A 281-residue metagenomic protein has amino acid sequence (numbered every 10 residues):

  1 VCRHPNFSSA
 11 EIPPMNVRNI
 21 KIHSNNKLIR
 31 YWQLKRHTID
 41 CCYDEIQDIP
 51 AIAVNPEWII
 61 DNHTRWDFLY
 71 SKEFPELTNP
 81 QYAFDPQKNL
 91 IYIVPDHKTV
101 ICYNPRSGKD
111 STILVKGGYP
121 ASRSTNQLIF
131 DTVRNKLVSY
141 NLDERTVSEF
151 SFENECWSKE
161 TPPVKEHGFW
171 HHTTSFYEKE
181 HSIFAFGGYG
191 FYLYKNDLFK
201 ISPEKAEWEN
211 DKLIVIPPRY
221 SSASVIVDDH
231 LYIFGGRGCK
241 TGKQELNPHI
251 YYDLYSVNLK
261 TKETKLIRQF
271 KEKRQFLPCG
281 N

Functional and structural regions predicted by a protein language model:
V1-R18: Extracellular glycan-interaction patches encoded by glycine-rich segments
N6-S9, G187-G190, F234-H249: Short, conserved, GDST-rich strand-edge loop motifs in beta-rich repeat architectures
P14, I22-E73: Extracytoplasmic low-complexity segments
L69-V100, P120-Q127: Beta-strand-rich domains and repeat architectures in extracellular enzymes and scaffolds, especially beta-propellers
P80-Y82, S124-L128, W170-S175, Y220-S224 (+1 more regions): Beta-propeller and closely related beta-sheet repeat lectin domains
Q87-N89, V133-N135, E180-H181, D228-L231: Short coil/turn segments that connect the beta-strands within blades of beta-propeller domains
K98-I101, E144-T146, Y189-L193, G238-G242: Short glycine/acidic-enriched loop and turn motifs that connect beta-strands
V147-E153, N196-A206, L246-K262: Beta-propeller blade signature
